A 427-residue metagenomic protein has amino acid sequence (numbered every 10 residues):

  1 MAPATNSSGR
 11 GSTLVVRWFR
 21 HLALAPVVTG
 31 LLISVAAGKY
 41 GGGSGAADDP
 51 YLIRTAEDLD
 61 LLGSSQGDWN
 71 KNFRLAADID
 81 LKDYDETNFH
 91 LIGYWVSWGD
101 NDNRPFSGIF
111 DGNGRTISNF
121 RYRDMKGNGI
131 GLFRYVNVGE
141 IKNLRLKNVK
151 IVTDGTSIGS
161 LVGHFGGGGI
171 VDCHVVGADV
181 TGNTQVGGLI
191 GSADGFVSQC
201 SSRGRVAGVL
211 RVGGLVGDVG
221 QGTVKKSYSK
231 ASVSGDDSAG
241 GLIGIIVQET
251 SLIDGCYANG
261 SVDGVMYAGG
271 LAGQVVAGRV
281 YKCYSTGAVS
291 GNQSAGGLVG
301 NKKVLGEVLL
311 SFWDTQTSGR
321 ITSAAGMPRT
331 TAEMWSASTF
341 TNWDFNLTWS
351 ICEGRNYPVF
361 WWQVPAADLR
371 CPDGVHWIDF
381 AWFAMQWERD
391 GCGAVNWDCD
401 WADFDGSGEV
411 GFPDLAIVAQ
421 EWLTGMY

Functional and structural regions predicted by a protein language model:
A4-P26: Bacterial N-terminal signal peptides that target proteins for export
G9-G11, G30, G411: Residue-identity detector for glycine
W18-A23, L31-L32, F383, V418: Secretory targeting signatures
V28-A36: Hydrophobic h-region of N-terminal signal peptides that target proteins for export in Gram-negative bacteria
T29, P50, V152, I351 (+2 more regions): Short N-terminal micro-motifs specific to bacterial/archaeal maturation and metal-cluster initiation sites
V35-P365: Surface-exposed repetitive/solenoidal architectures
W362-Y427: Cellulosome-associated attachment modules in secreted, modular CAZymes
